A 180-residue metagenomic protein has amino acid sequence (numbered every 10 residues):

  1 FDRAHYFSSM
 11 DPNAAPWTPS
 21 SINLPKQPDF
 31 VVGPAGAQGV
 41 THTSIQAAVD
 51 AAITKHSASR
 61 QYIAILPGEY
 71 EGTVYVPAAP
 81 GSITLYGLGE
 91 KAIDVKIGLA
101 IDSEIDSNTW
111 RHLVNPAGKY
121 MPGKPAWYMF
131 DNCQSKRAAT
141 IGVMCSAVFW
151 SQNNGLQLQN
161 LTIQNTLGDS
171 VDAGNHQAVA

Functional and structural regions predicted by a protein language model:
F1-Q61, Y75, G81, A92-A147 (+1 more regions): Extracellular "leader-to-stem" segments immediately downstream of a signal peptide or signal-anchor in secreted/lumenal
A58, Y70-Y75, D94-V95, L167-G174: Short glycine/acidic-rich loop motifs that flank beta-strands on beta-rich extracellular proteins
I63-P67, L85, A180: Extended hydrophobic secondary-structure segments that form protein cores and membrane-embedded regions
I65-P67, I141-V143, A147-W150, D169-V171: Aromatic-enriched hydrophobic runs in primary sequence
G68, A79, L88, N154-T166: Solvent-exposed loop/turn tips at the surfaces of repeat/solenoid architectures
V76-S82, F149-Q157, D172-A180: Right-handed parallel beta-helix/beta-solenoid
